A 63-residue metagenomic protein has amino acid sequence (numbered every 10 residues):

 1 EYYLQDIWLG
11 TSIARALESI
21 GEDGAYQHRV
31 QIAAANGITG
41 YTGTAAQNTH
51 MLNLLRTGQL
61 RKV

Functional and structural regions predicted by a protein language model:
E1-D23: Extracytoplasmic/periplasm-facing segments of secreted or lipoprotein envelope proteins
H28, I32-I38, T42-R61: Short, Lys/Arg-enriched alpha-helical microdomains
